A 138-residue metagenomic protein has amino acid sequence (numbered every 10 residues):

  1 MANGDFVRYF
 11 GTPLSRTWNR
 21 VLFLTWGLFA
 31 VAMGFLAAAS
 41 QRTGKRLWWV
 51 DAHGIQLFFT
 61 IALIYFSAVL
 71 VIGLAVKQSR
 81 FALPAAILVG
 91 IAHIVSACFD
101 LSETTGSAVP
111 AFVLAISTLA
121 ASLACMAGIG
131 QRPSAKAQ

Functional and structural regions predicted by a protein language model:
M1-F35: Cytosolic juxtamembrane helix and N-cap/initiation of the first transmembrane helix
P13-L24, T118-Q138: Membrane-water interface at the C-terminal end of transmembrane alpha helices
T17-L24, Q56-I61, R80-I87, F112: Alpha-helical transmembrane segments of integral membrane proteins
W26-L36, Y65-V71, G90-D100, T118-C125: Helical transmembrane-bundle signal
R42-K45, L101-A108, F112, G130-S134: Transmembrane helix-loop junctions in multipass membrane proteins, especially transporters and channels
T43-Y65: A loop-to-helix transmembrane entry motif
S67-P84: Juxtamembrane helix-break-helix junctions at the cytosolic face of small multi-pass alpha-helical membrane proteins
P84-L114: Membrane-helix boundary connector in multi-pass membrane proteins
